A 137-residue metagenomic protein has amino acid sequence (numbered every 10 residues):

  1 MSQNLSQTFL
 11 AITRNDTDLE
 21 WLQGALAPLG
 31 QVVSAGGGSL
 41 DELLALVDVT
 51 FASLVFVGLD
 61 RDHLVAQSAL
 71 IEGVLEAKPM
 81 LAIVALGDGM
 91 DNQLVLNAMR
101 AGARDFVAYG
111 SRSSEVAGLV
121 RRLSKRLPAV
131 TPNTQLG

Functional and structural regions predicted by a protein language model:
S2-L26, A35, F56: Conserved acidic segment of CheY-like receiver
Q31-S39: Short hydrophobic/Thr-rich beta-strand motif most characteristic of the beta2 strand and flanking loop of CheY-like
E42-L43, S53-V74: Conserved phosphotransfer microenvironments
L75, L96-R100: Alpha4-beta5-alpha5 "output face"
M80-M90: A short, hydrophobic beta-strand element within the central beta-sheet of small alpha/beta folds
S111-L119: C-terminal output helix
V130-G137: Walker A (P-loop) phosphate-binding motif
